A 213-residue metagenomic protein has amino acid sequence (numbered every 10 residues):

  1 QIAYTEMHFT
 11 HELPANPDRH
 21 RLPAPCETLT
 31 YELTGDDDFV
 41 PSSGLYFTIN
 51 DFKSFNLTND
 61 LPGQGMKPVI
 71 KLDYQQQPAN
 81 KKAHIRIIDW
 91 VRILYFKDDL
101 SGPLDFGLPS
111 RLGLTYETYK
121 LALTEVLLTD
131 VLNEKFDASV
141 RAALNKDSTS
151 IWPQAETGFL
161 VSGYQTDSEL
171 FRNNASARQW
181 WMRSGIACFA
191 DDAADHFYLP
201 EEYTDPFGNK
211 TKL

Functional and structural regions predicted by a protein language model:
Q1-L213: Non-catalytic interaction/targeting regions
